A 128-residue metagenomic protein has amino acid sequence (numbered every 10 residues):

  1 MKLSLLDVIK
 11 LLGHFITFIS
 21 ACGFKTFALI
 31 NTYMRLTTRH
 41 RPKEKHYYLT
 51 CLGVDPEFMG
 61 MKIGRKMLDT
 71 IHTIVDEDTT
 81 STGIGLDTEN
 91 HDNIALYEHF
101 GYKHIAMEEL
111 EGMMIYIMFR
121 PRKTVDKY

Functional and structural regions predicted by a protein language model:
M1-C51: Conserved acyl-donor/pantetheine-binding loop and adjacent beta-alpha core of acyl/acetyltransferases and related
K2, K103, E108-M113, F119-K123: Active-site/acyl-donor-binding loops of N-acyltransferases
K45-Y47, I74-E89: Conserved GNAT acetyl-CoA-binding A-motif
T50-M59, G85-A95, E111-G112, P121-R122: Conserved beta-strand-loop-alpha-helix junction that forms the acyl-donor binding cleft
C51-V54, G60-I74, H99: Conserved acetyl-CoA-binding loop-helix of GNAT-fold acetyltransferases
R65, E77-S81, N90-M107, E111: Conserved active-site alpha-helix within GNAT-family acetyltransferase domains
T70-T73, D87, E108-E109: Hydrophobic, well-ordered secondary-structure scaffolds
D126-Y128: Eukaryotic N-terminal low-complexity, Ser/Thr- and Lys/Arg-rich leader segments that predominantly function as
